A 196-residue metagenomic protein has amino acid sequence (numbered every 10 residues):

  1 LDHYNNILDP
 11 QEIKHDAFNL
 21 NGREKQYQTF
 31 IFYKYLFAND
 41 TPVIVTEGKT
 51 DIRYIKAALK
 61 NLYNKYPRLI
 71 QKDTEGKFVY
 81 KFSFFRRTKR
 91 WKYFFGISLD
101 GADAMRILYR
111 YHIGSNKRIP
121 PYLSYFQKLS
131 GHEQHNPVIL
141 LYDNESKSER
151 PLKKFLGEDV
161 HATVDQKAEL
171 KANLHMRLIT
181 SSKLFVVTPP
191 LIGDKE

Functional and structural regions predicted by a protein language model:
L1-E196: Acidic, divalent-metal-binding catalytic cores of TOPRIM and closely related two-metal-ion phosphodiester/pyrophosphate
